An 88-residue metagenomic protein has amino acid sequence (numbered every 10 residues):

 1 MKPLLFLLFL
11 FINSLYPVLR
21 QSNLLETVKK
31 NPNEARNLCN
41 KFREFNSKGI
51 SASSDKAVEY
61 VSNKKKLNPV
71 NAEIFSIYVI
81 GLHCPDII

Functional and structural regions predicted by a protein language model:
M1-Q21: Classic N-terminal secretory signal peptides
L10, L25, R43, K56-A57 (+1 more regions): Generic detector of bulky aromatic hydrophobic side chains
V18-K48: Immediate post-signal-peptide N-terminus of mature secreted/exported proteins
K48-I88: Compact alpha-helical subdomains of small soluble proteins
